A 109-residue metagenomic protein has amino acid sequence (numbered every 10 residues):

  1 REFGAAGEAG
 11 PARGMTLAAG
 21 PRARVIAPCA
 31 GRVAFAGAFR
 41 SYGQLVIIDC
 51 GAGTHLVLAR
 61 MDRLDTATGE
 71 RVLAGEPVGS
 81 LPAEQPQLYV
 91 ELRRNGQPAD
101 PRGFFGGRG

Functional and structural regions predicted by a protein language model:
R1-Y42, L73-A74: Surface-exposed, glycine-biased beta-strand/turn segments
F3, P21, C29, C50-A52 (+3 more regions): A mature extracytoplasmic/lumenal domain signature
T16-L17, G43-R60, L92, Q97: Short beta-strand-turn/beta-hairpin segments enriched in glycine/proline and small hydrophobics that form edge-strand
P21-A23, M61, A67, L88: Short loop/turn microsegments at loop-to-beta-strand junctions
A36, G51-G75, G103-G106: Short histidine-centered loop motifs in beta-beta connectors
V46, T68-G109: Conserved, short, structured surface segments that act as functional micro-motifs
